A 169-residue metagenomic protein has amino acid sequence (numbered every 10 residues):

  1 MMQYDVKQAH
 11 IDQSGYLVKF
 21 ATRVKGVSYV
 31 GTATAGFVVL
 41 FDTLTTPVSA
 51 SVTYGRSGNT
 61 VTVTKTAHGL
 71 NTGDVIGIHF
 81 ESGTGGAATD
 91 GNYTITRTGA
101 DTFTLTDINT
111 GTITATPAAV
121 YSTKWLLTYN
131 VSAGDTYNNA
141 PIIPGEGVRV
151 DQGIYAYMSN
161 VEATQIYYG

Functional and structural regions predicted by a protein language model:
M1-V48, T53, G77, T96-A100 (+2 more regions): Surface-exposed, low-hydrophobicity beta-strand/loop segments enriched in small/polar/acidic residues
P47-W125: Small/polar beta-strand repeat architecture
